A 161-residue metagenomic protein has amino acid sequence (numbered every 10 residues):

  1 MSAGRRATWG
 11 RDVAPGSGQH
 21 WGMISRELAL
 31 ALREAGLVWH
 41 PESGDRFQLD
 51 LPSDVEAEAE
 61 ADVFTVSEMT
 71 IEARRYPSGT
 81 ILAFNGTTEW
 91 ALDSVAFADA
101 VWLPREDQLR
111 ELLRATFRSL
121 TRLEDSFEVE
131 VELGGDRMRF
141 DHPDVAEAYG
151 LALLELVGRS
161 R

Functional and structural regions predicted by a protein language model:
M1-H20, L153-R161: Short intrinsically disordered terminal tails
S2, A14, F64-S67, A96 (+2 more regions): N-terminal non-cleavable signal-anchor helices
W9-P77, I81-L82: Charge-rich, low-complexity N-terminal segments
Q19, V38, S67-R139: N-terminal segment of the canonical double-stranded RNA-binding domain
G22-M23, D99, A146: Generic detection of long, well-ordered alpha-helical segments
L30, R110, A146-Y149: Generic structural signal for individual residues within well-ordered alpha-helical segments across diverse proteins
F117, E128-L133, R137-R161: C-terminal or internal capping secondary-structure element at the end of a domain, subdomain, or sheet
